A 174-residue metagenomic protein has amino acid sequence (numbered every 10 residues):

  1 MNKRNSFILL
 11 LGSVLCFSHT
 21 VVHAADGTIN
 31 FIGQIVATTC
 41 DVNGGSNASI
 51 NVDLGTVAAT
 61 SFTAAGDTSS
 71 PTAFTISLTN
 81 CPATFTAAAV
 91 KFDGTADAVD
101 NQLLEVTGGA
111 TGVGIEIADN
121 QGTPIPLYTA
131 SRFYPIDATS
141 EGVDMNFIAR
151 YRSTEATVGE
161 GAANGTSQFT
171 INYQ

Functional and structural regions predicted by a protein language model:
N2-F7, T20-Q174: Mature extracellular/passenger domains of Gram-negative fimbrial/pilin and adhesin proteins
L9-S18: Bacterial N-terminal signal peptides
